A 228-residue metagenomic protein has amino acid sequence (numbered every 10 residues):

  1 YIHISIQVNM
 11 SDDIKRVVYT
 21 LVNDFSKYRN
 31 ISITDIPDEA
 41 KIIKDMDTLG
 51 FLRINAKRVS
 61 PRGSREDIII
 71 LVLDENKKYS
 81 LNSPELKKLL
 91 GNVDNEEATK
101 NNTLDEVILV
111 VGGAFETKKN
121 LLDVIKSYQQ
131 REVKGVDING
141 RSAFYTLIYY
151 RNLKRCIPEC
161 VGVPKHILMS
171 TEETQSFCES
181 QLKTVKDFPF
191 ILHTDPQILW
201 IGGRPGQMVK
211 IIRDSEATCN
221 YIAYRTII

Functional and structural regions predicted by a protein language model:
I6-E106, E116-F144, R151-C156, I228: Helix-rich terminal scaffold detector
T184-D195: Short, structured beta-strand/loop micro-motifs enriched in basic residues and often containing a Trp
Q197-L199: Short, conserved secondary-structure segments in the cores of folded domains
E216-T226: Short, Lys/Arg- and Gly-enriched loop/turn segments at beta-strand edges
